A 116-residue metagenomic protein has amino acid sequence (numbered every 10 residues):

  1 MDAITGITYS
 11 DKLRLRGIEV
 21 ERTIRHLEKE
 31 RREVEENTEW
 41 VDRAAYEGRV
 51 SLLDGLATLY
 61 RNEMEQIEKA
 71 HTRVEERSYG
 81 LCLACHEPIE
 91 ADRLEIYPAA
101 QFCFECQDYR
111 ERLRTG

Functional and structural regions predicted by a protein language model:
M1-E76, I96, G116: Interaction interfaces in information-processing and related assembly proteins
I67, P88-I89: Short hydrophobic "helix-edge" motifs at membrane interfaces and signal-peptide entry regions
E75, A84, R93: Short, flexible active-site loop motifs that bind/organize anionic cofactors or intermediates
G80-L83, Q101: Cys/His-enriched microdomains
A84-C85, E105: Short, cysteine/histidine-rich loop/knuckle motifs that typically chelate Zn2+
E90, E111: Short functional micro-motifs and their immediate structural scaffolds
A91-Q101: Short, highly charge-biased, low-complexity peptide segments
A99-Y109: Cysteine-rich micro-motifs
